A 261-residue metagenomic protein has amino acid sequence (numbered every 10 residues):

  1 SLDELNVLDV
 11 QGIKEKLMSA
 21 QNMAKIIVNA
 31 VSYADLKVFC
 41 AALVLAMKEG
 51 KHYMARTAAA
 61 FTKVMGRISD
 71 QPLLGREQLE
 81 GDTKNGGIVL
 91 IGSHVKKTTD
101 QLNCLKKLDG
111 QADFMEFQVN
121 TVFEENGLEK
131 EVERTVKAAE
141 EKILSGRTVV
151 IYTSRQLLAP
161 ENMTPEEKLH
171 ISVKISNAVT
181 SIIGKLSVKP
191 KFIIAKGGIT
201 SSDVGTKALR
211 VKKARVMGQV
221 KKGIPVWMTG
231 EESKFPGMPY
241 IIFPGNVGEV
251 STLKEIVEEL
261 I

Functional and structural regions predicted by a protein language model:
S1-L2, I26-A30, Y53-A58, K63 (+5 more regions): General beta-strand structural signal in soluble alpha/beta enzymes
S1-L36, I261: Cap/lid and interdomain-hinge subdomains that line or gate substrate/regulatory clefts in soluble alpha/beta enzymes
M23-I27, H52-M54, G86-I88, G146-V150 (+2 more regions): Residue-level preference for the first positions of well-ordered beta-strands
A24-V28, S32-L36, C40-G50, R56: Active-site pocket-lining segments that scaffold enzyme catalytic pockets across diverse folds
L45-K48, T62-K63, R134-E141, V149 (+1 more regions): Catalytic cores of soluble, metal-dependent hydrolases
T57-K84, G218-Y240: Short, flexible loop segments at boundaries between secondary-structure elements
Q78-G87, I91-N177: A glycine- and small/hydrophobic-rich beta-loop-beta segment that serves as a flexible "lid/hinge" or phosphate-binding
K189-P190, A195-G198, S202-V250, E255: Active-site histidine-anchored catalytic micro-motif
